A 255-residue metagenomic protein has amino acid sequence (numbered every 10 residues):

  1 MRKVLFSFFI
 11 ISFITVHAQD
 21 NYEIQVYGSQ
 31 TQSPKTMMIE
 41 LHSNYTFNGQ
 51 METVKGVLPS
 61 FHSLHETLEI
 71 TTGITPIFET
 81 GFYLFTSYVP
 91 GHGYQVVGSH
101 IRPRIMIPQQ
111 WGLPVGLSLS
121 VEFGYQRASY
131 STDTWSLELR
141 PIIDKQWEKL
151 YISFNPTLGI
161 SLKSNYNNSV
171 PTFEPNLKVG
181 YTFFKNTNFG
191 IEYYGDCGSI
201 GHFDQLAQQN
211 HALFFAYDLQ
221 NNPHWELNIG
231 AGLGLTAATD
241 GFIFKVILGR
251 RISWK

Functional and structural regions predicted by a protein language model:
V4-I14: Sec-dependent N-terminal signal peptides
A18-K255: Transmembrane beta-barrel domains of Gram-negative outer membranes and organellar outer membranes
